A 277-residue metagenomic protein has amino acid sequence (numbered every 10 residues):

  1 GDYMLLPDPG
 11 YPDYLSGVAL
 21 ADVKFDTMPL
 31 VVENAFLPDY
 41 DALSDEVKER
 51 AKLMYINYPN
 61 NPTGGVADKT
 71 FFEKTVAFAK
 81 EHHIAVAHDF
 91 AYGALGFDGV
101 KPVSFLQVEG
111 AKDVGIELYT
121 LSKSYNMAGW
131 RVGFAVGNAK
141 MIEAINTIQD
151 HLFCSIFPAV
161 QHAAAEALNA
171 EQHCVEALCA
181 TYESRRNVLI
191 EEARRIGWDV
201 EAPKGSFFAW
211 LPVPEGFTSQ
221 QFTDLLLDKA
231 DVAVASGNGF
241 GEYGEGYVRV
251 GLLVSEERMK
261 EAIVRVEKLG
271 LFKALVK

Functional and structural regions predicted by a protein language model:
G1-V18: Conserved PLP-anchoring active-site segment centered on the Schiff-base-forming lysine
D2, V23, E81-A85, A111-D113: A short helix->loop->beta-strand "cap" motif at the edges of active sites that frequently abuts
A21, E81-H82, I196, A230: Helix C-cap/helix->beta junction micro-motif
L30-G99: Active-site phosphate-binding strand-loop segment of PLP-dependent enzymes
D45, G216, L225-A235, F240-K277: PLP-dependent enzyme catalytic core of the Aspartate aminotransferase-like
K101, Q107-A144: Active-site PLP attachment segment
I145-L152, A167-E191: Structural signature of PLP-dependent enzymes
A165, A180-I190, V200-P212: Conserved glycine-rich beta-strand-loop-beta hairpin in the small C-terminal domain of fold type I
